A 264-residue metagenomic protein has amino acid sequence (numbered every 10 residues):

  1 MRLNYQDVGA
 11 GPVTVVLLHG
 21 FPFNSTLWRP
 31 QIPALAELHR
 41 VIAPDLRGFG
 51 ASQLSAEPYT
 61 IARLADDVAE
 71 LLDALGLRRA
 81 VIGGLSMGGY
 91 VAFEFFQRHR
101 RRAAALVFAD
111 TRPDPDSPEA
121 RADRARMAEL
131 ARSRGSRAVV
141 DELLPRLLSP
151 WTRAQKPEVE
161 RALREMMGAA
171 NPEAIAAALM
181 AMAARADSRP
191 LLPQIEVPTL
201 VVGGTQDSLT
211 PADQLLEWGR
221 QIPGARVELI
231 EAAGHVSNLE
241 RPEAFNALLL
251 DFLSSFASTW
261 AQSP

Functional and structural regions predicted by a protein language model:
M1-V16, A36-R40, L77-R78, A247-P264: Alpha/beta-hydrolase fold catalytic core
L3, D116-A122, R134-Q194: Conserved alpha/beta-hydrolase catalytic His-Asp/Glu region
L18-G20, G203: The conserved beta1-alpha1 loop
T26-G84, G89-V91, R98, A247-L250: Active-site loop/oxyanion-hole signature of alpha/beta-hydrolase fold enzymes
F93-D141, L147: Flexible "cap/lid" loop of the alpha/beta hydrolase fold
I195, V201-G203, D207: Short beta-strand/loop motif that positions the catalytic acidic residue of the alpha/beta-hydrolase fold
A212, L216-H235: Catalytic histidine neighborhood in serine/cysteine hydrolases with alpha/beta-hydrolase-type architecture
A233-N246: Catalytic histidine-centered segment of alpha/beta-hydrolase-like enzymes
